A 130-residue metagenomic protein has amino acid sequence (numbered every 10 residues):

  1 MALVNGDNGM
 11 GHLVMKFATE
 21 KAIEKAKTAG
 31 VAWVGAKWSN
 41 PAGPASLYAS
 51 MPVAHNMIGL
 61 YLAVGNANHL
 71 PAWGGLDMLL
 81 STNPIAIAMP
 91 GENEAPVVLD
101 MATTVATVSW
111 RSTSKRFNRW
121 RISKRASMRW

Functional and structural regions predicted by a protein language model:
M1-D7, W33-K37, L62-A63, D100 (+1 more regions): Core alpha/beta catalytic barrel or barrel-like domain that forms the active/cofactor pocket in diverse metabolic
M1-I23: Active-site cofactor/substrate anionic-group-binding motifs, chiefly glycine- and Lys/Arg-rich phosphate-binding loops
D7-M15, S46-S50, N118-W130: Phosphate-binding glycine-rich loops and adjacent basic patches that engage nucleotide phosphates, nucleic-acid
V14-A22, P44, Y48, N83 (+1 more regions): General structural feature for long, well-ordered alpha-helical segments within catalytic domains of soluble enzymes
K21-V34: Conserved catalytic cysteine-centered active-site region of acyl-thioester-dependent Claisen-condensing enzymes
W33-G91: Glycine-rich, Trp-frequent "lid" loop and neighboring beta-strands that shape and gate the flavin cofactor pocket
H69-W130: Phosphate/diphosphate-binding glycine-rich loops and adjacent basic-rich segments that engage nucleotide
